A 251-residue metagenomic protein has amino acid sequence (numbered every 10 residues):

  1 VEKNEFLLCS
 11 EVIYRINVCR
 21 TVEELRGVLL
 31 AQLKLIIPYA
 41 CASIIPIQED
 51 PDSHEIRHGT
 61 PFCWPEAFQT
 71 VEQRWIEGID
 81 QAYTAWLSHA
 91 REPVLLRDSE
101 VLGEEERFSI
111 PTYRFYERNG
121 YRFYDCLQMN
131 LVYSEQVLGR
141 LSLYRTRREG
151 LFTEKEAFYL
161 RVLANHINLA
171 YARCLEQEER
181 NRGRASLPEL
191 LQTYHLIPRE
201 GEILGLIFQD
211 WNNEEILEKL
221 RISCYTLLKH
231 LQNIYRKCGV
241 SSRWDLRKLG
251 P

Functional and structural regions predicted by a protein language model:
N4, E11-N17, V28-S134, T146: Regulatory input/activation interfaces that engage signals or partners
G139-L141: Short glycine-/small-residue motifs
R145-L160: Regulatory loop-to-helix N-cap segments in sensory/regulatory domains that couple ligand/signal detection
Y159-E179: Signal-transmission/dimerization alpha-helices at domain junctions
E176-E202: Regulatory hinge/linker segments at domain boundaries that couple sensory/effector modules to output domains
E200-I207, L246: Short alpha-helical "packing" element that flanks the helix-turn-helix/winged-helix DNA-binding module
I207-W211, G250: Short helix-to-turn junction characteristic of helix-turn-helix DNA-binding domains, especially the helix
D210-D245: Recognition helix of helix-turn-helix DNA-binding domains
